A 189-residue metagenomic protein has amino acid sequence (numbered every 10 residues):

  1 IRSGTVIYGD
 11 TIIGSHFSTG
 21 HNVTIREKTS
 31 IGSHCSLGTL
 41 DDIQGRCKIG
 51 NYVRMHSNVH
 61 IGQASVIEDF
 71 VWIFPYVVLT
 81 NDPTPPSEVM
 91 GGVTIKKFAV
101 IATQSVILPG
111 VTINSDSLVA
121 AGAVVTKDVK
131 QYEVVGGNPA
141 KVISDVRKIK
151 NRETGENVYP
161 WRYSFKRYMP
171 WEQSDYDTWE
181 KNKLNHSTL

Functional and structural regions predicted by a protein language model:
R2-S3, Y8-G9, G14-S15, G20-H21 (+19 more regions): Left-handed beta-helix
P75-D82, K150-E156: Short glycine/proline- and charge-enriched loop/turn segments that cap or connect secondary-structure elements
P83-P85, V111, D145-R147: Conserved catalytic-core motifs of eukaryotic protein kinase domains, centered on the activation segment
K97-V100, R152-E156, R162-Y163: Short, low-complexity, polar/charged sequence segments that are solvent-exposed and flexible
Q131-N157: Conserved beta-strand-loop-alpha-helix hinge in the C-terminal portion of ABC ATPase nucleotide-binding domains
V158-L189: Intrinsic low-complexity, glycine/proline- and repeat-rich, mixed-charge intrinsically disordered regions appended
